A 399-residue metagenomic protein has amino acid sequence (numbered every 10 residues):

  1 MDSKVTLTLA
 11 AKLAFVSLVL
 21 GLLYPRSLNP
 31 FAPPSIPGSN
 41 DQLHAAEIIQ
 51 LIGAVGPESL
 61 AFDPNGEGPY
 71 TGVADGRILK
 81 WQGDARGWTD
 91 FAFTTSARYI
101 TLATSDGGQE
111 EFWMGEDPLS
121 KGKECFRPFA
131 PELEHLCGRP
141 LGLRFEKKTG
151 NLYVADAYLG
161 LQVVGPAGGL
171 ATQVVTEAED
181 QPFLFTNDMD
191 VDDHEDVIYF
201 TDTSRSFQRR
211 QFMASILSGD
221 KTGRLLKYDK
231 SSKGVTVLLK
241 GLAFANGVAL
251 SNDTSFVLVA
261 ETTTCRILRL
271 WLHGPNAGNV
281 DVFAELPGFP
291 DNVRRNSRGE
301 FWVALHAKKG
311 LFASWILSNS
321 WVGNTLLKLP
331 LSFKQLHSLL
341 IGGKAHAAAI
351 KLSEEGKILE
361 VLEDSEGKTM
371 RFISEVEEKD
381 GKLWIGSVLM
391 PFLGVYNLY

Functional and structural regions predicted by a protein language model:
V5-A14, R26-N29, A46-L79, G367-E375: Beta-strand-rich domains and repeat architectures in extracellular enzymes and scaffolds, especially beta-propellers
K12-E47, G219, H346-E355: Blade/loop signatures of beta-propeller domains
F31-P57, S120-E132, L352-S365: A short helix->beta-strand "capping" segment at the edge of beta-propeller domains
I48-G53, A92-T95, P131-L136, V174-P182 (+3 more regions): Surface loop/turn motifs at the tips and blade-to-blade linkers of beta-strand repeat domains
D63-G66, F145-T149, V191-E195, N252-T254 (+2 more regions): Residue-level detector of Asp-centered blade-edge/turn motifs that repeat once per structural unit in beta-propeller
W113-L141, E146-N151, A155-I216, D220-G223: Asp-box/WD-like beta-propeller blade repeats and closely related beta-sheet repeat scaffolds
F200-D220, H306-G343: Short, conserved, GDST-rich strand-edge loop motifs in beta-rich repeat architectures
